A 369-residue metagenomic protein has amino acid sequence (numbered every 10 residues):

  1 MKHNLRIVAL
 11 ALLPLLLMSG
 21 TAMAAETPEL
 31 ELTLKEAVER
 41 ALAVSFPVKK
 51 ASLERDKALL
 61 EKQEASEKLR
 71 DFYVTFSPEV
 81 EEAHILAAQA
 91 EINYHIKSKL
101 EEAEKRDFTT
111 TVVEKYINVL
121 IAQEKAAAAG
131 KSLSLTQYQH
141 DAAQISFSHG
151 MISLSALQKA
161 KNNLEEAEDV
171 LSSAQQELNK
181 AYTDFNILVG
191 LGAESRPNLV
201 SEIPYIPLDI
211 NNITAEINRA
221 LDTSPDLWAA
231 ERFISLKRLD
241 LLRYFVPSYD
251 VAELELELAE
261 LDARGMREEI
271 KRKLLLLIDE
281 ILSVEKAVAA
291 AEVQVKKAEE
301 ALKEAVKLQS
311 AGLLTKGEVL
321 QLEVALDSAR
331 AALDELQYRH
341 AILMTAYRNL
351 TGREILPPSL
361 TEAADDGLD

Functional and structural regions predicted by a protein language model:
M1-A9: Bacterial N-terminal signal peptides that target proteins for export
A11-S19: Bacterial N-terminal signal peptides
A24-N118, I234, R238: Short flexible linkers and secondary-structure junctions
A25-V38, Y73, S77, L100 (+4 more regions): Acidic, low-complexity, intrinsically disordered peripheral segments
V38-L42, V80-E91, S98, L191-E257 (+3 more regions): Amphipathic alpha-helical coiled-coil scaffold segments and their short linker/junction regions
L60-K68, E79-L86, K99-E101, K105-R219 (+6 more regions): Periplasmic alpha-helical coiled-coil/stalk elements that build and connect Gram-negative outer-membrane
V112-K115, L241-L256, K273-E280, E285 (+1 more regions): Long, charged amphipathic alpha-helices with heptad-repeat/coiled-coil character
L276, S283, A289-V295, E299-A301 (+1 more regions): Hydrophilic extracytoplasmic domains
